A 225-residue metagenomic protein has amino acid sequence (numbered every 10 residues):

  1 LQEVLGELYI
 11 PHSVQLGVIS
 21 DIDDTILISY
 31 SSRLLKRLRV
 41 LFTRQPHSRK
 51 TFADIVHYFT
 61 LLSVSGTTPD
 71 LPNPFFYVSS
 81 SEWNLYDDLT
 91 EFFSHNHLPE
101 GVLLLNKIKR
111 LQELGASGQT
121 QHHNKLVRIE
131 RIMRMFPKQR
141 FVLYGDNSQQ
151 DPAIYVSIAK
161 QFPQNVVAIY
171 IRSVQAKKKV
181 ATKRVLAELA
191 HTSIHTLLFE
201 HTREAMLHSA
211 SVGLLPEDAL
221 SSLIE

Functional and structural regions predicted by a protein language model:
L1-G118, F199: Alpha-helical substrate-recognition element adjacent to the catalytic core
S81-E225: C-terminal cap/substrate-recognition subdomain and adjoining C-terminal extension of metal-dependent phosphatase-like
